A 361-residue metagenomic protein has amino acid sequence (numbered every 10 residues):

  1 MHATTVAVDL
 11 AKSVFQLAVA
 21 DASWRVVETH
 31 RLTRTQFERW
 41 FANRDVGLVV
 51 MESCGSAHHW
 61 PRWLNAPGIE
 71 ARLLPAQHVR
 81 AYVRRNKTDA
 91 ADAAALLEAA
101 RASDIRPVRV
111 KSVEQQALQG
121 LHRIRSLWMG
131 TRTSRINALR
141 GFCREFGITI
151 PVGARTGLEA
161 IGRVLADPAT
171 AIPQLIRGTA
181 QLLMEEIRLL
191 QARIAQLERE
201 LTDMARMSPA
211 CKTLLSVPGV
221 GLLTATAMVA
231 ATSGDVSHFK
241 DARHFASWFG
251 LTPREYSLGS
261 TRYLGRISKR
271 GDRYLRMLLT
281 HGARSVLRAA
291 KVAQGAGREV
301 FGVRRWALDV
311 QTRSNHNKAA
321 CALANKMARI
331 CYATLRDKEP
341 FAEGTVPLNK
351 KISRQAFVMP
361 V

Functional and structural regions predicted by a protein language model:
M1-A3, A195-V220, M228-S233: Extended, structured, electrostatic nucleic-acid-contact surfaces
H2-A20, L96: Gly/Thr-rich phosphate-binding beta-strand-loop-beta motif of the actin/hexokinase/Hsp70
W24-L48: Nucleic-acid-processing active sites and adjacent nucleic-acid-binding tracks, predominantly divalent metal-dependent
F41-Y82: Conserved DEDDh/DEDDy metal-dependent 3′-5′ exonuclease domain
A71-G120, A160-L165, T261-R270, Y274: Short alpha-helix plus adjacent loop in nuclease-associated cores
Y82, T213-L222, T226-T312, S353 (+1 more regions): Phosphate-backbone recognition surface of nucleic-acid-processing proteins
R123-T213: Glycine-rich, often acidic, oxyanion-interacting loops/wings at catalytic, nucleic-acid, or phospho-protein interfaces
S260, R304-V361: Low-complexity, acidic/Ser/Thr- and charged residue-rich accessory regions of DNA metabolism proteins
